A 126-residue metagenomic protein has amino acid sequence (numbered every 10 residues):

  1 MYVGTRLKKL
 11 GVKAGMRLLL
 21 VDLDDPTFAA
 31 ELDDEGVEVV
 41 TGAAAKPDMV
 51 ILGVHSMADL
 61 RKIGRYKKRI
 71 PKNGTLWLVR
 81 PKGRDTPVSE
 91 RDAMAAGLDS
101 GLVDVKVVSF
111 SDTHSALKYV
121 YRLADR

Functional and structural regions predicted by a protein language model:
M1-L32: N-terminal, charge-rich interaction modules
D34-E38, V54-R65: Glycine-rich, highly charged phosphate/nucleotide-binding loops
V37-P47: Short acidic low-complexity segments
V50-H55, L78-P81: Conserved beta-strand segments of the P-loop GTPase G domain that flank and frequently precede/overlap
L60-D92: Mid-chain, well-packed structural core segment of small domains
S89-V108: Conserved Class I S-adenosyl-L-methionine
L102-R126: Class I S-adenosyl-L-methionine
